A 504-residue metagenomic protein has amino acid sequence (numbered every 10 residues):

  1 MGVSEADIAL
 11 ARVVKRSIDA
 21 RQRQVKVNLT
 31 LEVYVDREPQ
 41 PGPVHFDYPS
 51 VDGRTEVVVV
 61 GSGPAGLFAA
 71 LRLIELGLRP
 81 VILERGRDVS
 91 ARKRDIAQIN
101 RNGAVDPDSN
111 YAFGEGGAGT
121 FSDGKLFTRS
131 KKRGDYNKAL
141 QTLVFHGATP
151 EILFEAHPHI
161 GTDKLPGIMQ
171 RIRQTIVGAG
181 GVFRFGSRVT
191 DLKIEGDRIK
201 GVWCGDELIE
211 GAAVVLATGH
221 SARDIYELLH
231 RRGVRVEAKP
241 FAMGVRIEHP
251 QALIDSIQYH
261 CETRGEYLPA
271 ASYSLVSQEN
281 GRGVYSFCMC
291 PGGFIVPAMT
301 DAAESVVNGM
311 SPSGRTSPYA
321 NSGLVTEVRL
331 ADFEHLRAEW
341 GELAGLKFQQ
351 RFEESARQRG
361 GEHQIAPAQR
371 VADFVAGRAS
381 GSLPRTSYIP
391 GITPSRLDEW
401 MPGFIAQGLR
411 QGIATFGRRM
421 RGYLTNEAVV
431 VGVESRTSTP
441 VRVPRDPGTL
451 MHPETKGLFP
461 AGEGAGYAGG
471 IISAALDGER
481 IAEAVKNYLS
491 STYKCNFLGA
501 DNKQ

Functional and structural regions predicted by a protein language model:
M1-F121, K125-T142, H146, P150-D501: Residues forming the flavin
